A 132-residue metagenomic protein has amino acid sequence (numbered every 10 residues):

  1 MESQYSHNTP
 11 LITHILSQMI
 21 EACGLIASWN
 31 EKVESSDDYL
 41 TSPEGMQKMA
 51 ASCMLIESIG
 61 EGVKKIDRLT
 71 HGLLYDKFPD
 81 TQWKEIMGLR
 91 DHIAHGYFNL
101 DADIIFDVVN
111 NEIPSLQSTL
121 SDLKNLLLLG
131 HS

Functional and structural regions predicted by a protein language model:
M1-S132: Solvent-exposed interaction patches of small proteins and small membrane subunits
